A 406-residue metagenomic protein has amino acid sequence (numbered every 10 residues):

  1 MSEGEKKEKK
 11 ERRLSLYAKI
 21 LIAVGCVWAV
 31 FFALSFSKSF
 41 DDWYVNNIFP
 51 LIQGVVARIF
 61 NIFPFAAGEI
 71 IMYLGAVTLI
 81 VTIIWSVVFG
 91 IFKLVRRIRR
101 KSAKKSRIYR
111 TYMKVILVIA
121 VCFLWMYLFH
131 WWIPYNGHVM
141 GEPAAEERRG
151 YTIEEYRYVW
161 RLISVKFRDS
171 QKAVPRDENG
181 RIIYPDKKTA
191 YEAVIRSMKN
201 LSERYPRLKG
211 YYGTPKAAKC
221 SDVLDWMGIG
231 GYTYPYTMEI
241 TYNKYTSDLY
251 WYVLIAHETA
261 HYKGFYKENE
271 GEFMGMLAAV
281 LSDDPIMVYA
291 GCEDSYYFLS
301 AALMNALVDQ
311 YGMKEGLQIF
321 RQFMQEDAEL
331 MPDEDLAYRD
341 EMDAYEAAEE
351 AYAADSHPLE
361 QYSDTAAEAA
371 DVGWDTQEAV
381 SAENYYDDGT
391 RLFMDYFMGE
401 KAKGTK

Functional and structural regions predicted by a protein language model:
M1-R13, F89-R110: Membrane-interfacial, low-structure loops and terminal tails that flank and connect transmembrane helices in multi-pass
C26-F92: Membrane-embedded alpha-helical segments of integral membrane proteins
P64, V253-E272, M276-L277: Active-site recognition of the HExxH zinc-binding catalytic motif
K104-Y135: Internal/C-terminal transmembrane anchor helices
W132-E203: Membrane-interface segments at or immediately adjacent to transmembrane helices that form the boundary between
Y156-Y158, I163, Y266-M313: Post-HExxH zinc-binding segment in Zn-dependent metallohydrolases
P175-I240, K244, D248: Auxiliary, metal-adjacent structural segments of Zn-dependent hydrolase domains
E329-K406: Pan-zinc metallopeptidase signature
